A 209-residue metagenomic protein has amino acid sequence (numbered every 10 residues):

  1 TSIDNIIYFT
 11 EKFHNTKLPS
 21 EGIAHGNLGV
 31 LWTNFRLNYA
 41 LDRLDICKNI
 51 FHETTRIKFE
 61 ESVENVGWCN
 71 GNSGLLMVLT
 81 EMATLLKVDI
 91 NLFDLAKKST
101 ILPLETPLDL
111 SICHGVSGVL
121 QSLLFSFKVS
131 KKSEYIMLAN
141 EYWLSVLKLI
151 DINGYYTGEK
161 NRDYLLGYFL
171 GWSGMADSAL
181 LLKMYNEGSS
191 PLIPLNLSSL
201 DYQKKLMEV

Functional and structural regions predicted by a protein language model:
T1-K17, L41-V63, L86-L108, L138-Y155 (+1 more regions): Long, well-ordered core segments of solenoidal/helical folds
I3-D4, N27, C47, S190-L192: Low-complexity, intrinsically disordered short peptide segments enriched in small/polar/basic residues
K12-L28, I57-N72, I101-V116, G158-G171: Solvent-exposed loop and edge beta-strand segments that line ligand/cofactor-binding and catalytic clefts
G29-D42, G74-V88, G118-K132, A176-N186: Well-ordered alpha-helical scaffold segments within catalytic/enzyme domains
E81, F125-S133, E141, S145 (+1 more regions): Terminal, non-catalytic domain-edge segments
E105-S145: Ampipathic, surface-exposed secondary-structure segments
